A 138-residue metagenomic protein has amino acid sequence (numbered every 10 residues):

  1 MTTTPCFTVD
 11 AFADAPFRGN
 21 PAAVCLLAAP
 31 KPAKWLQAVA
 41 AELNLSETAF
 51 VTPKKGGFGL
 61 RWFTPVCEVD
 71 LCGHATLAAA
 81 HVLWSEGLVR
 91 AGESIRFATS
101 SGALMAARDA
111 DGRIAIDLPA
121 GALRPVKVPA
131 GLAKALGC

Functional and structural regions predicted by a protein language model:
M1-R18: N-terminal, positively charged, Ser/Thr/Ala/Gly-biased leader segments that form transit/presequence-like amphipathic
R18-V24, H74: Short, conserved active-site loops that position catalytic residues or coordinate cofactors/metal ions across diverse
V24-A28, V51-T52: Short beta-strand-to-turn element immediately C-terminal to the catalytic PLP-Schiff-base lysine in fold type I
L26-A29, L118-A120: Short beta-strand-to-loop capping motifs
K34-E42, P129-K134: Short amphipathic alpha-helices in soluble, non-transmembrane regions that often serve as interface/regulatory elements
A38-V69: Anion-binding (especially nucleotide phosphate/pyrophosphate-binding) glycine-rich loop and adjoining beta-alpha core
G57, F63-C138: Acidic, low-complexity central loop/insert segments
